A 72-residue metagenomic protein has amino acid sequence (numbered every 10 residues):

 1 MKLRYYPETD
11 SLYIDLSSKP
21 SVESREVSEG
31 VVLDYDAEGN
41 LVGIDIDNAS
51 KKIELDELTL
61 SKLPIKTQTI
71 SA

Functional and structural regions predicted by a protein language model:
M1-K2: Absolute protein N-terminus
E8, V27-E29, E54: A generic structural signal for well-ordered coil/turn residues at beta-strand boundaries that shape enzyme active-site
E8-T9, E38: Residue-level recognition of short loop/turn positions
I14-S50: Amphipathic, hydrophobic secondary-structure cores in small proteins
I44-A72: C-terminal structural segments of small proteins and small subunits
